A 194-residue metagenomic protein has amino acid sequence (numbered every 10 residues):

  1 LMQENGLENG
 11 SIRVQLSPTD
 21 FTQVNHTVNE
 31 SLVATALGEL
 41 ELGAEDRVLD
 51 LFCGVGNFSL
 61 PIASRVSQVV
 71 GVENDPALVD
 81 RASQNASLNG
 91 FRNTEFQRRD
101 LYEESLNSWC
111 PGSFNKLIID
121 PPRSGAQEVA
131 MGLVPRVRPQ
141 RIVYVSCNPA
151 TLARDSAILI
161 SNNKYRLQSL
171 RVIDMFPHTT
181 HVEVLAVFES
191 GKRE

Functional and structural regions predicted by a protein language model:
L1-E194: Rossmann-like S-adenosyl-L-methionine
